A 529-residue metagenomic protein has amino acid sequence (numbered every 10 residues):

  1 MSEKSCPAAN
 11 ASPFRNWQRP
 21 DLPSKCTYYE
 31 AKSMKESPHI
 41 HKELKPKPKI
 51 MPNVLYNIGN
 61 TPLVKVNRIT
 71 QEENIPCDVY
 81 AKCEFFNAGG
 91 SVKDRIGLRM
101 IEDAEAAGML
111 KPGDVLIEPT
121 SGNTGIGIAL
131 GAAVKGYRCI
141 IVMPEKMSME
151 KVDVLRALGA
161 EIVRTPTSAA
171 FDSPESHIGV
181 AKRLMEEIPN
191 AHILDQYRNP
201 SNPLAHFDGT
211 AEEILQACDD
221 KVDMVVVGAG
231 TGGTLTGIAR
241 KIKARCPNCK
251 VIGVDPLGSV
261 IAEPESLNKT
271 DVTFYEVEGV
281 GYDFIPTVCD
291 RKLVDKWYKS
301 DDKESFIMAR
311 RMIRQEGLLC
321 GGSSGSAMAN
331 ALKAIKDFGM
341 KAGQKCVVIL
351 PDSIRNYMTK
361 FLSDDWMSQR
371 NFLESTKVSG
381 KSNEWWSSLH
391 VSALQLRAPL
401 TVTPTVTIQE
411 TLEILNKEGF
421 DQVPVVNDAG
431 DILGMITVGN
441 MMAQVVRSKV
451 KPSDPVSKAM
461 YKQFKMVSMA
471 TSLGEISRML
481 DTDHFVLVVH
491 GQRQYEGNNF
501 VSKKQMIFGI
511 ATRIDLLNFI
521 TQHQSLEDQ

Functional and structural regions predicted by a protein language model:
M1-L389: PLP-dependent amino-acid enzyme catalytic core
F85, K292-L293, N383-L400, V406 (+1 more regions): Bateman (tandem CBS) regulatory domains
A132, L155, I214, G317 (+8 more regions): Terminal peptide-recognition signature
K146-M149, A398-P399, I408, I432: Short glycine/proline-centered loop/turn elements that form peptide/ligand docking sites
T401-G419, V425-N427, V445, K465-G509 (+1 more regions): The conserved cystathionine-beta-synthase
L433-G434, G509: Short beta-strand in the C-terminal region of the ABC ATPase nucleotide-binding domain
